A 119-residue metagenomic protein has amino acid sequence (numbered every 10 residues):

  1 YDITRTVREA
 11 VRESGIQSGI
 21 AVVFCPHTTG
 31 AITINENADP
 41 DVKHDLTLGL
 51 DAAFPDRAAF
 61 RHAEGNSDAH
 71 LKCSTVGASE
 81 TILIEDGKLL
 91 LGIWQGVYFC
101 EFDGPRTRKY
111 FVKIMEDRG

Functional and structural regions predicted by a protein language model:
Y1-G119: Active-site histidine-anchored catalytic micro-motif
